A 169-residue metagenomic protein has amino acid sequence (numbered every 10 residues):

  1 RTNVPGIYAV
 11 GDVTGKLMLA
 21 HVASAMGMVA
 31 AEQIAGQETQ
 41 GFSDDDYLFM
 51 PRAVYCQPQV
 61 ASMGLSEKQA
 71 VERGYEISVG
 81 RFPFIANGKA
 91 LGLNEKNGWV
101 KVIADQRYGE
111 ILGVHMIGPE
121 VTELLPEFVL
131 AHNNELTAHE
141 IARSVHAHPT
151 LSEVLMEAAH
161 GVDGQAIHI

Functional and structural regions predicted by a protein language model:
R1-G41: FAD-site-proximal beta/loop scaffold in flavoenzymes
T2-V4, D46-L48, Q106-Y108: Short, flexible turn/loop "capping" segments at secondary-structure junctions
V22-M26, D46, E120, N133: Short acidic-hydrophobic sequence patches enriched in Asp/Glu that either
A35, M50, Y55-I169: Flexible, glycine-rich terminal cap/loop adjacent to redox cofactors in electron-transfer oxidoreductases
Q40-R52: Conserved Rossmann-fold dehydrogenase catalytic segment
